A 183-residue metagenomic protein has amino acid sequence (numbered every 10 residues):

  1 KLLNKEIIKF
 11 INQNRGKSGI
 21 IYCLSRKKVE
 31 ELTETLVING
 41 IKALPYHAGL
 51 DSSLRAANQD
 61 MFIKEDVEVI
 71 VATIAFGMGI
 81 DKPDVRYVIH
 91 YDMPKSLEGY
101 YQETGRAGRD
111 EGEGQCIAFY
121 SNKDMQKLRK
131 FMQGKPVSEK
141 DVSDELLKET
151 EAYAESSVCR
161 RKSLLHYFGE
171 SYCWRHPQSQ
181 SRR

Functional and structural regions predicted by a protein language model:
K1-V137, E145, C173-Q178: Helicase motor core with emphasis on the C-terminal RecA-like subdomain
L128, M132-R183: C-terminal accessory/connector segments of nucleic-acid motor ATPases
